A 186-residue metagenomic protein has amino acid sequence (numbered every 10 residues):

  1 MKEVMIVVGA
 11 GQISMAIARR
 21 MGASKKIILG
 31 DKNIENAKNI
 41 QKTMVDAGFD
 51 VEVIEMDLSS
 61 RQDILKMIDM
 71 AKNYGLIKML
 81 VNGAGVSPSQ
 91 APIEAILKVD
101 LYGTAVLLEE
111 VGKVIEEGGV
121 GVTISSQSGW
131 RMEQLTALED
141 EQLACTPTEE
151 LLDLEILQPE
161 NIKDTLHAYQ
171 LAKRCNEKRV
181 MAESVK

Functional and structural regions predicted by a protein language model:
M1-I28: Canonical Rossmann dinucleotide-binding motif of NAD(H)/NADP(H)-dependent dehydrogenases/reductases, specifically
S24-N39: Conserved glycine-rich Rossmann-like NAD(P)H-binding loop of the short-chain dehydrogenase/reductase
M44-Q62: Rossmann-fold cofactor-recognition segment
F49-D50, M70-N82, S89-Q90, E116-G119: A glycine-rich helix->loop->beta "capping" turn within Rossmann-like NAD(P)(H)-dependent oxidoreductase domains
S59-G75: Conserved Rossmann-fold cofactor-binding substructure of NAD(P)-dependent oxidoreductases
M67, V81, L107-V111, I115-E117 (+1 more regions): Hydrophobic positions on the long internal alpha-helix of Rossmann-like NAD(P)-dependent oxidoreductase domains
P88-S89, E117-K186: Catalytic loop of short-chain dehydrogenase/reductase
